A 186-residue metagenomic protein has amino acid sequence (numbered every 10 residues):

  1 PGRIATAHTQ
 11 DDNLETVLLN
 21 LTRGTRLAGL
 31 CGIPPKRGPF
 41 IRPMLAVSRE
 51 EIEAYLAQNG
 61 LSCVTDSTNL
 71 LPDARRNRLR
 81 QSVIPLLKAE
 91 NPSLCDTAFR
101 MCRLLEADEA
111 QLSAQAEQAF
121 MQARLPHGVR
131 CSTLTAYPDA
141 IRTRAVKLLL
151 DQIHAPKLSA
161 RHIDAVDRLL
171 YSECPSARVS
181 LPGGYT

Functional and structural regions predicted by a protein language model:
P1-I4, Y185-T186: Generic low-polarity alpha-helical segments
G2, L94, I153-K157: Secondary-structure boundary/capping positions in well-ordered alpha/beta enzyme cores
R3-A7, D11-L105, V129-T135: Catalytic subdomain that performs nucleotidyl-dependent activation
T22, P35-R37, Q81, F99-T186: AMP-forming adenylation/ATP pyrophosphatase catalytic core
